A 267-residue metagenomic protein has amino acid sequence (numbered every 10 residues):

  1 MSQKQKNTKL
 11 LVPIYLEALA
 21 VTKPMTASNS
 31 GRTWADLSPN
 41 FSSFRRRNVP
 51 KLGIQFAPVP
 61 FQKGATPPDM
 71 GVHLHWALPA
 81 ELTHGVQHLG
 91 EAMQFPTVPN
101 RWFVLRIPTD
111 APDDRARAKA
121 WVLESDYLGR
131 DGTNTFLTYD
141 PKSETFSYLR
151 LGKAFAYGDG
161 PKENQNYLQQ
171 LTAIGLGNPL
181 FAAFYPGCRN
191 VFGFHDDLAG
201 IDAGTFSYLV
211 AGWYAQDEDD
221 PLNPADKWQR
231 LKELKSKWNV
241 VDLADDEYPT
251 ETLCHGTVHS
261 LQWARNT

Functional and structural regions predicted by a protein language model:
M1-V98, D219-T267: Pro/Thr/Ser/Gly-rich low-complexity, intrinsically disordered linker/stalk tracts
S2-Q3, P13-Y15, A20-K23, D36-S38 (+5 more regions): Short, compositionally biased serine/threonine- and acidic-rich segments at solvent-exposed termini, linkers, or domain
G71, P99-R101, R189-G193, T205-S207: Extracellular structured ligand-interaction cores
E81, V98, P161-Q169, R189 (+1 more regions): Beta-strand-dominated extracellular/periplasmic modules and repeats in secreted or surface-exposed proteins
H88-R115: Extracellular low-complexity, O-glycosylation-prone stalks/linkers
N100-V104, A199-D217: Beta-strand-rich modules
I107-F181, N266-T267: Low-complexity, serine/threonine/proline-enriched polar segments
F155, G177-G204: Signal that preferentially marks extracellular ectodomain short beta-strand elements of beta-sandwich modules
